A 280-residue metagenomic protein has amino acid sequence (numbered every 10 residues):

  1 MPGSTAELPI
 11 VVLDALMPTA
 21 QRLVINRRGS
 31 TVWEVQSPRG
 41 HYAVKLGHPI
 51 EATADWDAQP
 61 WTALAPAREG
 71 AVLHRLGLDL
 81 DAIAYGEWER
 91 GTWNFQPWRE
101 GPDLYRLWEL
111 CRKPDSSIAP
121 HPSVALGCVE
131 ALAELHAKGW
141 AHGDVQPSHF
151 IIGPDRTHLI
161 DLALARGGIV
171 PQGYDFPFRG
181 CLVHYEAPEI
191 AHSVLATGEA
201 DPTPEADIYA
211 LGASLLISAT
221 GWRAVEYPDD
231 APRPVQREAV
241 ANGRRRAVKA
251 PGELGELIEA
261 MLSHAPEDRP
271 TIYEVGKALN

Functional and structural regions predicted by a protein language model:
P2-R39: ATP-binding glycine-rich phosphate-binding loop
R28-A71: ATP-binding glycine-rich loop module of kinase domains
A82-T92: Short beta-strand micro-motifs within the conserved protein kinase catalytic domain, predominantly in the N-lobe
L135-I152: Catalytic-loop of the protein kinase fold
S148, G153-H184: Activation segment/activation loop of eukaryotic-type protein kinase catalytic domains
S263-E274: A conserved short helix/loop substructure at the end of the activation segment of eukaryotic-like protein kinase domains
